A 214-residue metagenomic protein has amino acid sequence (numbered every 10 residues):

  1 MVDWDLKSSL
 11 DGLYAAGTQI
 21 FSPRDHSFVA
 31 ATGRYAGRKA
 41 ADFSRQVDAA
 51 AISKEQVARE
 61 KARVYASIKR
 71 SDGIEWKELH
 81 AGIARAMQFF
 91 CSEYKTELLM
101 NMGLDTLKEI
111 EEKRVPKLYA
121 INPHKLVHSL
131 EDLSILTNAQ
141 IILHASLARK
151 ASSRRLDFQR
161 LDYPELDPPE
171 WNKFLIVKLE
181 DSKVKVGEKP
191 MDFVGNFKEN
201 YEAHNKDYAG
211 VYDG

Functional and structural regions predicted by a protein language model:
M1-A15, Q19-G214: Glycine- and aromatic-enriched mobile tails/lids
